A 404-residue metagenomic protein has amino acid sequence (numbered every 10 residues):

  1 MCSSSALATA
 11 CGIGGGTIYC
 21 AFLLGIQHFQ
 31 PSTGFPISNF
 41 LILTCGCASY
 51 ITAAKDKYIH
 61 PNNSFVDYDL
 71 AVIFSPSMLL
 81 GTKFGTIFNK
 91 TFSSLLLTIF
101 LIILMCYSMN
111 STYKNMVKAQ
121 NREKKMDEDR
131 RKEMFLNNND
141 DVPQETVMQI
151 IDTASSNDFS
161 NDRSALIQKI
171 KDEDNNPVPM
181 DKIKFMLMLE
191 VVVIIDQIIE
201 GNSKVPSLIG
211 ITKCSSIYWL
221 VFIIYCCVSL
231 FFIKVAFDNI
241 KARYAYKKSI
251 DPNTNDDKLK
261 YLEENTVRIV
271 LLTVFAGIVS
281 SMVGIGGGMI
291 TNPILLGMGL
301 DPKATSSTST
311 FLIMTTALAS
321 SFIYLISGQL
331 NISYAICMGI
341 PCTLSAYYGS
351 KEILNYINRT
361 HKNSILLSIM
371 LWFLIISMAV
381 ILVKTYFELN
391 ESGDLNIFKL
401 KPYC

Functional and structural regions predicted by a protein language model:
M1-K90, S94-T98, I103-N363, L367-I369 (+3 more regions): Small-residue-rich hydrophobic segments that form or flank transmembrane alpha-helices in multi-pass membrane proteins
